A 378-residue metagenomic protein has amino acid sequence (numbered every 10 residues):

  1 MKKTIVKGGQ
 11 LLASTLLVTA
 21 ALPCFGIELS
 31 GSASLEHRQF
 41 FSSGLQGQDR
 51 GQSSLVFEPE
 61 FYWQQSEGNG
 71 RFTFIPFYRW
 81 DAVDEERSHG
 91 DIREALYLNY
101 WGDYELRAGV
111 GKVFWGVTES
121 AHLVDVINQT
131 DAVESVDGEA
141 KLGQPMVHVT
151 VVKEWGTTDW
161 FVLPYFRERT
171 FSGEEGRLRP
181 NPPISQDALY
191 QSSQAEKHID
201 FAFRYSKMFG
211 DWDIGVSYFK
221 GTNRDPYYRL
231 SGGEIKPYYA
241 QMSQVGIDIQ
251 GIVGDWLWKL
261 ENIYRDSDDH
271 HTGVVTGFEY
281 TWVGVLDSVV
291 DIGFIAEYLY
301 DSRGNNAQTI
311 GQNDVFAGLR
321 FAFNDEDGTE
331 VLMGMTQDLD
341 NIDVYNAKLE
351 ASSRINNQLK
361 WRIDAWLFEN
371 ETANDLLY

Functional and structural regions predicted by a protein language model:
L29, E67-F72, D103-L106, W155-T158 (+5 more regions): Repeated loop/turn-to-beta-strand initiation elements of outer-membrane beta-barrel proteins
G31-Q39, F74-Y78, A108-V110, W160-P164 (+5 more regions): Transmembrane beta-barrel strands of outer-membrane/channel proteins
E36-Q48, V83-R87, R107-L142, G293-F316 (+2 more regions): Outer-membrane beta-barrel translocator/channel fold
D49-F57, S88-R93, K141-P145, V152 (+7 more regions): Residues that define the transmembrane beta-barrel architecture of outer-membrane proteins
F57-W63, E94-N99, V147-V151, F203-K207 (+4 more regions): Residues on the lipid-exposed face of transmembrane beta-strands in outer-membrane beta-barrel proteins
G68-G176, G210, N370: Outer membrane beta-barrel
R177-G273: Surface-exposed beta-loop-beta
V253-D338: Detector for outer-membrane/organellar transmembrane beta-barrel domains, recognizing the amphipathic beta-strand
